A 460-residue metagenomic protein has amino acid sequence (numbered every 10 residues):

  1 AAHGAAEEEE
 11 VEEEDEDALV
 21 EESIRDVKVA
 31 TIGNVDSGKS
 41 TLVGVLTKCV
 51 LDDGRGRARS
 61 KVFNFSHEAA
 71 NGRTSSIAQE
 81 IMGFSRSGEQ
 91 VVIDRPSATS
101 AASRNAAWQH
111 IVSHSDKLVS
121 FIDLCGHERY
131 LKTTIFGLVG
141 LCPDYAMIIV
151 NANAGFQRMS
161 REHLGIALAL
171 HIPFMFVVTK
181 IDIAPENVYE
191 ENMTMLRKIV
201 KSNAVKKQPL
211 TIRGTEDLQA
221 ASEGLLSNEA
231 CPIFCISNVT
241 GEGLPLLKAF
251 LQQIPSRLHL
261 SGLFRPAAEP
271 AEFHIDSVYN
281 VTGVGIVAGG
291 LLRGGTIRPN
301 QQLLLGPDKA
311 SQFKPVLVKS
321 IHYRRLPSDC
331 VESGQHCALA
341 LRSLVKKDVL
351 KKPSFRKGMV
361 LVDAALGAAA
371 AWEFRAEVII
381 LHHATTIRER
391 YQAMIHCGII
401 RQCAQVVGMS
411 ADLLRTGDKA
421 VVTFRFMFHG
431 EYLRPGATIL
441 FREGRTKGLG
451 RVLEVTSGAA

Functional and structural regions predicted by a protein language model:
H3-E10, S23-N34, S40-C49, A98 (+9 more regions): Helix-rich terminal scaffold detector
E8-R129, L141, A146: P-loop NTPase switch module centered on the Walker A-proximal segment
V11-E14, A18-E22, G33, K198-A384: Conserved catalytic-core segments of large NTP-driven translation/proteostasis enzymes
I24, S40, R59-V62, S75-S76 (+9 more regions): Amphipathic alpha-helical transducer elements in NTP-driven molecular machines
K28-T31, P185, V345-A460: C-terminal effector modules of nucleic-acid-centric enzymes and ribosome-associated factors
D36, L42, G72, D123 (+11 more regions): Residue-level signature of catalytic and energy-coupling elements of molecular machines, predominantly ATP/GTP-dependent
A70, H127-E128, A152-F156, K180-E186 (+4 more regions): Conserved nucleotide-binding/hydrolysis micro-motifs of P-loop NTPases
D116-S120, L124-K132, G140-L164, L168-E191: Conserved Switch II/interswitch segment of TRAFAC-class P-loop GTPases
